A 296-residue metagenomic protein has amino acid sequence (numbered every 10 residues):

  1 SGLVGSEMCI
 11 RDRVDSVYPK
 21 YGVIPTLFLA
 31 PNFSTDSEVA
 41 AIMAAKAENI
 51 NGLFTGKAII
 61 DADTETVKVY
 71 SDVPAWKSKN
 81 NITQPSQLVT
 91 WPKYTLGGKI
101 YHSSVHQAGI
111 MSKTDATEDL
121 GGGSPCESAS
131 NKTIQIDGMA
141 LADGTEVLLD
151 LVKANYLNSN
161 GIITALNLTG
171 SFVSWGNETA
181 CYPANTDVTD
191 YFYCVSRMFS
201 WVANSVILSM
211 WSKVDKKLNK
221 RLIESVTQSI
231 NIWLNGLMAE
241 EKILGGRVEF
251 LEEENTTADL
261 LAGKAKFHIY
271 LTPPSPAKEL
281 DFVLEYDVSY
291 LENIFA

Functional and structural regions predicted by a protein language model:
G2-I10: Short, small-residue-biased leader/transition segments that mark boundaries at the very start of proteins
V17, G22-V147: Conserved, well-structured core segments that form the ligand-binding/active-site neighborhood of functional domains
I42-A44, V248-E249, D281-E285: Composition- and surface-driven signal marking solvent-exposed, interaction-prone regions in large proteins
S103-S229, H268-A296: Long, contiguous, structured domain-core segments that constitute the functional module of a protein
L222-G246: Short, hydrophobic/π-rich interface segment
K242-A262: Long, charged, glycine-rich C-terminal linkers/tails
L261, A265-I269: A short beta-strand motif that forms the metal-chelation/ATP-contact edge of phosphoryl-transfer active sites
